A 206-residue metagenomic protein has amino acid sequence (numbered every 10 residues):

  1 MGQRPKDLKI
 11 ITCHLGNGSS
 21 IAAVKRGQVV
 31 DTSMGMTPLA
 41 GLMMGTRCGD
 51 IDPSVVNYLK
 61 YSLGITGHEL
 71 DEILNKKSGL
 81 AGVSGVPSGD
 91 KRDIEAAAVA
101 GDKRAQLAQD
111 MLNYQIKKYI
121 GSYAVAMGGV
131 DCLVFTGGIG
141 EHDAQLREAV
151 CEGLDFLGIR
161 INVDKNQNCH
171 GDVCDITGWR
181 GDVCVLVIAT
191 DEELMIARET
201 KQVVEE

Functional and structural regions predicted by a protein language model:
M1-Y61: Glycine-rich phosphate-binding loop of actin/hexokinase-like ATP-binding domains
D7-C13, H68-K77, C132-V134: Beta-strand segments within the central parallel beta-sheet cores of soluble alpha/beta enzyme folds
I11-T12, A22-A23, G82, V134 (+1 more regions): Structured core elements
P53, G67-H68, P87-K91, R147 (+1 more regions): Alpha-helix initiation and N-capping motif
V55-L59, I94, I120, A197-T200: Buried hydrophobic packing segments
K60-G64, S78-G82, A98, D102 (+3 more regions): Alpha-helix capping/termination and helix-coil
L63-A108: A mobile "lid/hinge" subdomain adjacent to the ATP/sugar-phosphate binding pocket shared across diverse ATP-dependent
Q106, D110-A126, V130, V134 (+1 more regions): Internal helix-turn-beta structural module
